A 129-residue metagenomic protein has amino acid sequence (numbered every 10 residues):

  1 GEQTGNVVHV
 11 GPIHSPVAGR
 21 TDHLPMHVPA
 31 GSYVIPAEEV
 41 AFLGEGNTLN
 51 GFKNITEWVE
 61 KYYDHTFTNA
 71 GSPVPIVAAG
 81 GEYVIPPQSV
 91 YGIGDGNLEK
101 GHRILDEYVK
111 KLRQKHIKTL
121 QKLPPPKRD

Functional and structural regions predicted by a protein language model:
G1-D129: Gly/Thr/Ser/Pro-rich low-complexity intrinsically disordered regions
